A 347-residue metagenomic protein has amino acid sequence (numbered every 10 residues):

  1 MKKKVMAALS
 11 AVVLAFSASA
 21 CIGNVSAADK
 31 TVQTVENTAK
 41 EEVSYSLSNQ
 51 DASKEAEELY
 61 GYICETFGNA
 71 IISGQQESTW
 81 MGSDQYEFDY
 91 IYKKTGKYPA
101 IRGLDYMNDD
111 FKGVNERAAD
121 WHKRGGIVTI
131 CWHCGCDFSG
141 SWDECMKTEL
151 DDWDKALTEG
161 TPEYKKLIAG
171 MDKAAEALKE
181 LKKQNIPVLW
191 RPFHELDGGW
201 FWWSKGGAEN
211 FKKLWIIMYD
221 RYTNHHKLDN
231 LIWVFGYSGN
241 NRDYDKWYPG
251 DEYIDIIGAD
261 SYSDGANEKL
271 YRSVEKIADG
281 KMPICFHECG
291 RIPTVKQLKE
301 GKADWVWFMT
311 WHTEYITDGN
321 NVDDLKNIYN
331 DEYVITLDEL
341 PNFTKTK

Functional and structural regions predicted by a protein language model:
K2-N24: Sec-dependent N-terminal signal peptides of Gram-positive bacterial secreted proteins and lipoproteins
K30-D105, V295-Q297, K345: N-terminal module-boundary/linker segments of secreted carbohydrate-active enzymes
E57-L59, S83-I91, K112-E116, K173-A177 (+3 more regions): Alpha-helical scaffolding within the catalytic cores of extracellular/periplasmic polymer-degrading hydrolases
C64-E65, F88-K97, G113-I127, L178-N185 (+3 more regions): Acidic (Asp/Glu)-rich catalytic clusters
F67-S78, M282-K347: Substrate-binding cleft of secreted/luminal carbohydrate-active enzymes
G74-Q76, R191-F193, W215-R242, K281-I292: Aromatic-lined carbohydrate-recognition surfaces of secreted/lumenal glycan-active proteins
F111-I217, L228: Substrate-binding cleft of extracellular glycoside hydrolase catalytic domains
Y244-G265, M309-W311: Aromatic- and acid-rich polysaccharide-binding/catalytic face of secreted or lumenal carbohydrate-active enzymes
